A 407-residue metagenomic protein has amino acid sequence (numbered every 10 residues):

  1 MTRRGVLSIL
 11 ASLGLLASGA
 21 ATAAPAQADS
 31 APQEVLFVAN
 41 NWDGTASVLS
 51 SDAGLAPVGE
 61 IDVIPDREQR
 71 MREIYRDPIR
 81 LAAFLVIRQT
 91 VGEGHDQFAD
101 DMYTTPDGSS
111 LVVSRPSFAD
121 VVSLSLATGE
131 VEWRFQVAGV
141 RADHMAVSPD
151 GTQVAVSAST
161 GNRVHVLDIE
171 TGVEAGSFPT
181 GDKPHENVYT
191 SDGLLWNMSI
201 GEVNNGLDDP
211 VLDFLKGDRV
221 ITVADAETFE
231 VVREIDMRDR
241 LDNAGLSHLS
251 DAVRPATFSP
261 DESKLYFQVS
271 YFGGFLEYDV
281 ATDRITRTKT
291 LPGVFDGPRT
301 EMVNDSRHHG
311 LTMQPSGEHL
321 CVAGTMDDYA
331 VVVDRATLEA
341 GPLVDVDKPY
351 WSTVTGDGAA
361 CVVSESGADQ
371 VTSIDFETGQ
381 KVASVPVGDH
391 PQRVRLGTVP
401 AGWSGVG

Functional and structural regions predicted by a protein language model:
T2-A28: Secretory targeting and sorting signals
Q27-G407: Predominantly soluble domains enriched in secretory-pathway, periplasmic, or organellar proteins
